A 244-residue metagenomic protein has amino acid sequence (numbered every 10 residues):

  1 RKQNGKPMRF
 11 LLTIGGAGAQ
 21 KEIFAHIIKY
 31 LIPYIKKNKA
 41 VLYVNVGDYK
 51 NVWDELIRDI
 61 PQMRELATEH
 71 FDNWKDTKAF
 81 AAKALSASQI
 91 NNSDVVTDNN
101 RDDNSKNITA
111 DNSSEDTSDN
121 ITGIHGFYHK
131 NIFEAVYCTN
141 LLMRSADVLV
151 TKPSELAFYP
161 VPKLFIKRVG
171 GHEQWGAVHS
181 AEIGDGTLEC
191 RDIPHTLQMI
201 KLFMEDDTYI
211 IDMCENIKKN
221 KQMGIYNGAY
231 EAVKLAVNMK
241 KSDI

Functional and structural regions predicted by a protein language model:
R1-A79, K106, A110-D111, T117: Conserved catalytic-core segment of nucleotide-activated headgroup transferases in glycan assembly
Q20-K21, G171-Q174, C190, P194: Loop/helix-junction capping segments adjacent to catalytic residues or to phosphate/diphosphate-binding pockets
K78-D94, D98, D111, D116-A146 (+1 more regions): Short acidic alpha-helix that forms the nucleotide-activated donor recognition element in Leloir-type transferases
A135-W175: A donor-sugar binding/catalytic signature common to diverse glycosyltransferases and related nucleotide-sugar
W175-E182: Active-site-proximal loop->helix
G184, L188, D192-Y209: C-terminal "capping" alpha-helix adjacent to the active site of nucleotide-linked donor transferases in cell-envelope
E205-I244: C-terminal amphipathic helix plus adjacent low-complexity, charged tail appended to glycosyltransferase catalytic
